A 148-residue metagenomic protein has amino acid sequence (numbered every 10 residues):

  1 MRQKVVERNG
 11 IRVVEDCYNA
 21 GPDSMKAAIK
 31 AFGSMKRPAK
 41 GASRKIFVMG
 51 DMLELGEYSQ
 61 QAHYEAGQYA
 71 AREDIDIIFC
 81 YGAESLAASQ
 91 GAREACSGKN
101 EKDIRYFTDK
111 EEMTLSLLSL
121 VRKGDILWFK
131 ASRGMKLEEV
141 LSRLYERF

Functional and structural regions predicted by a protein language model:
M1-F148: ATP-dependent carboxylate-amine ligase
